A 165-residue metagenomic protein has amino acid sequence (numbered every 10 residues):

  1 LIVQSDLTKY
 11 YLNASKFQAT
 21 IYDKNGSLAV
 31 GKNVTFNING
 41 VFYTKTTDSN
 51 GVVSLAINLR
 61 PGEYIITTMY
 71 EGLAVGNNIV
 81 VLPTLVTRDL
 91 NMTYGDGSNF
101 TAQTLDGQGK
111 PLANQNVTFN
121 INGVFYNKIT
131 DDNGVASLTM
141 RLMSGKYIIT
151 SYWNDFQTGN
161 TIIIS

Functional and structural regions predicted by a protein language model:
L1, N78-P83, I162-S165: Interdomain boundary/hinge segments at the C-termini of tandem beta-sandwich modules
L1-K9, P83-M92: Proline-enriched interdomain boundary motifs that mark the N-terminal boundary and often initiate the first structured
Y10-G26, T93-G109: Beta-strand-rich structural segments
K16, G31-T35, E63, N99 (+2 more regions): Exposed beta-strand and adjacent loop surfaces of beta-rich binding modules that mediate intermolecular recognition
Y22-F42, L105-F125: Short flexible loop/turn segments that cap and initiate beta-strands
G26-S27, A56-E63, K110, T139-K146: Short Pro-Gly-centered beta-turn/loop motif in secreted/extracellular proteins
I38-G40, R60-N77, I121, M143-T161: Enriched for extracellular/lumenal, surface-exposed ectodomains of secreted and cell-surface proteins
T47-L55, T130-L138: Glycine-centered loop-to-beta-strand initiation motif
